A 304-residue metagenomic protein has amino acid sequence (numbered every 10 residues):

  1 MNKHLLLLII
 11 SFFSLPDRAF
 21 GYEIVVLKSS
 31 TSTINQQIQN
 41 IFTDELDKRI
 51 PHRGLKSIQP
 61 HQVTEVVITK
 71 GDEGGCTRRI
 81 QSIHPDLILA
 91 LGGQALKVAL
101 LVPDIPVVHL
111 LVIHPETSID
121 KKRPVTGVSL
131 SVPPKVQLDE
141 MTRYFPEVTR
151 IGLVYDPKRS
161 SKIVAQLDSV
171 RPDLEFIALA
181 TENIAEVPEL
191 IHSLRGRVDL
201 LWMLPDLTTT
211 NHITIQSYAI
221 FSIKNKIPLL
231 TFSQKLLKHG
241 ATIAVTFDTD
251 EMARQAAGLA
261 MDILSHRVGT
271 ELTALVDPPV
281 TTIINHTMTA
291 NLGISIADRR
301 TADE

Functional and structural regions predicted by a protein language model:
M1-H4: Positively charged n-region of N-terminal signal peptides that target proteins for export
L7-S14: Bacterial N-terminal signal peptides
A19-E304: Short hydrophobic alpha-helices and adjacent helix-cap/hinge residues
